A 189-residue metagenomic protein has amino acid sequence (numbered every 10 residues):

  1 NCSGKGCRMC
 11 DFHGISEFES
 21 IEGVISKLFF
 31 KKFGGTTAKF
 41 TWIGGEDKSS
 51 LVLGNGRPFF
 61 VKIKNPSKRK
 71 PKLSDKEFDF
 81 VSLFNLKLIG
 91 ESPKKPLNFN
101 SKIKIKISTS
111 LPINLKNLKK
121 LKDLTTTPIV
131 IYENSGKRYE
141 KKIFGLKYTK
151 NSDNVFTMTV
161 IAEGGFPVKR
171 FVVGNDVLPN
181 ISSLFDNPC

Functional and structural regions predicted by a protein language model:
N1-C189: Non-catalytic RNA-recognition surface used by pseudouridine synthases
